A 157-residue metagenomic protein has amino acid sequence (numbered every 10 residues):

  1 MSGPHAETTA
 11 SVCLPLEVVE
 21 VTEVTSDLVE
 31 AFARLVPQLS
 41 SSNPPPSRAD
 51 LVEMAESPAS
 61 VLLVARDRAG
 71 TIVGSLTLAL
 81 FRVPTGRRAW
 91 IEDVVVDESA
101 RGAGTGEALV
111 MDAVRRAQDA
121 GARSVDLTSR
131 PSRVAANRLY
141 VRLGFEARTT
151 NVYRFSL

Functional and structural regions predicted by a protein language model:
M1-S26: Conserved N-terminal entry element of GNAT/NAT acetyltransferase domains
P15, E23-E53: Conserved GNAT-fold acetyl-CoA-binding loop/helix
E53-V64, T85, W90: A short helix-loop-beta-strand connector motif used in the catalytic cores of GNAT acetyltransferases and, in some
V64, T71-L80, W90, V95: Conserved beta-strand in the GNAT
F81-I91, R101, R148: A conserved beta-turn-beta hairpin within the catalytic core of GNAT-like acetyltransferases that forms part
V96, G102-R115, R138, R142: Conserved acetyl-CoA-binding loop-helix of GNAT-fold acetyltransferases
E107, P131-T149, R154-L157: Conserved active-site alpha-helix within GNAT-family acetyltransferase domains
A117-S129: Conserved GNAT acetyl-CoA-binding A-motif
